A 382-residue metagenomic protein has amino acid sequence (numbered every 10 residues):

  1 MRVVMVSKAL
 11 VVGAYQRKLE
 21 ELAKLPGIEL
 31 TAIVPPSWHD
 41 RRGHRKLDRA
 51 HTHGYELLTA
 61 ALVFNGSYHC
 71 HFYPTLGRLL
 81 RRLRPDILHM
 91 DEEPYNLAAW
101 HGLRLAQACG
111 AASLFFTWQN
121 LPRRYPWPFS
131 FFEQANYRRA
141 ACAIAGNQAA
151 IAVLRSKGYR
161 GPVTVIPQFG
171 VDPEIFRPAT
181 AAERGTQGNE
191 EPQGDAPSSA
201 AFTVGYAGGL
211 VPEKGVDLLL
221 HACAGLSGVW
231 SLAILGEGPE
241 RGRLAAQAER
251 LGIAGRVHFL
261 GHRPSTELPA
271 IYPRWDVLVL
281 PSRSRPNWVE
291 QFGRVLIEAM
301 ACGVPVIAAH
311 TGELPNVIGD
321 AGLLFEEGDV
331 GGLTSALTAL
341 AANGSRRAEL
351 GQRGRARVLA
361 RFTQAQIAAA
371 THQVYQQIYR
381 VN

Functional and structural regions predicted by a protein language model:
V4, Q187, Q193, P197-C223 (+1 more regions): Conserved donor-binding/catalytic core segment of Leloir-type glycosyltransferases
K8-V11, P94-L97, L105, C109-W127 (+2 more regions): A short, histidine- and acid-enriched strand-loop-helix "catalytic/donor-clamping" loop that lines the nucleotide-sugar
G102, D320-V330, A339-S345: Conserved acidic donor-binding segment of nucleotide-sugar-dependent glycosyltransferases
Q134-G185, F259: Donor nucleotide-sugar binding/catalytic pocket of nucleotide-sugar-dependent glycosyltransferases
R243-T266: Nucleotide-activated donor-binding/catalytic signature segment of Leloir-type glycosyltransferases, i.e., the conserved
R256, P273-V289, V304: Acidic donor-binding loop of glycosyltransferase active sites
H262-R263, A270-W275: Short alpha-helical donor nucleotide-sugar binding micro-motif in glycosyltransferases
E298-A308: Short hydrophobic beta-strand element within catalytic cores of glycosyltransferases and related nucleotide-activated
